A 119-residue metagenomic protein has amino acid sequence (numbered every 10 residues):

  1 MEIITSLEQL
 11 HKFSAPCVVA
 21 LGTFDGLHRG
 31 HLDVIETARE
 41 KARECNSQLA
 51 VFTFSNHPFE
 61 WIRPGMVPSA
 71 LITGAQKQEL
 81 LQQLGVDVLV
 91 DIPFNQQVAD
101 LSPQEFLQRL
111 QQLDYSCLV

Functional and structural regions predicted by a protein language model:
M1-V119: Nucleotidyltransferase catalytic core that binds NTPs
